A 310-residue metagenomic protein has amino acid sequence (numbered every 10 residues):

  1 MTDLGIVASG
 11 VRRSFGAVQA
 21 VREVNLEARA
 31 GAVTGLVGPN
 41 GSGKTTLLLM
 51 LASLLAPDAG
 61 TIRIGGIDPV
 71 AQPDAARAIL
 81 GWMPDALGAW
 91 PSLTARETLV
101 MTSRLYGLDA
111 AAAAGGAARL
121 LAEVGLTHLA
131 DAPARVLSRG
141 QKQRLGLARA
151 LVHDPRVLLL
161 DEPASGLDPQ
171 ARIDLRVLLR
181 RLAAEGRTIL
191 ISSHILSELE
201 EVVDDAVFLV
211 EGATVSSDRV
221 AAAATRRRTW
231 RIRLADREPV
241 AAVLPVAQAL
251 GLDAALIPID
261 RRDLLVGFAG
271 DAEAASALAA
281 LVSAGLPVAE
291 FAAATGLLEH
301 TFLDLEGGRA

Functional and structural regions predicted by a protein language model:
A52: Helix-to-loop junction immediately C-terminal to a conserved catalytic motif
G60-D68, A75-A76: Conserved ABC transporter NBD signature motif
S92, P133-L137: Conserved ABC ATPase signature
V100, R104, A111-L129: Conserved ABC ATPase "signature" region
D154: Conserved catalytic motifs of ABC-family nucleotide-binding domains
L158-E162: Catalytic Walker B motif of ABC-type/P-loop ATPase nucleotide-binding domains
R176-F268: ABC transporter nucleotide-binding domain
